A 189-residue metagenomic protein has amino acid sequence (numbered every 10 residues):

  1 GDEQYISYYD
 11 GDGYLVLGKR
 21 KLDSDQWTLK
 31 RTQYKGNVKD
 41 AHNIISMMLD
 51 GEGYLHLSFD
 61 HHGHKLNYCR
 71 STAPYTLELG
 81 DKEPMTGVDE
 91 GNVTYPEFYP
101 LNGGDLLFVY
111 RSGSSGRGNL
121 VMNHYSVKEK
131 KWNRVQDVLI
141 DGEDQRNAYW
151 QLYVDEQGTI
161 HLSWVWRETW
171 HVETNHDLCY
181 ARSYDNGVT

Functional and structural regions predicted by a protein language model:
G1-T189: Extracellular, repeat-based ectodomains that mediate carbohydrate processing or recognition
